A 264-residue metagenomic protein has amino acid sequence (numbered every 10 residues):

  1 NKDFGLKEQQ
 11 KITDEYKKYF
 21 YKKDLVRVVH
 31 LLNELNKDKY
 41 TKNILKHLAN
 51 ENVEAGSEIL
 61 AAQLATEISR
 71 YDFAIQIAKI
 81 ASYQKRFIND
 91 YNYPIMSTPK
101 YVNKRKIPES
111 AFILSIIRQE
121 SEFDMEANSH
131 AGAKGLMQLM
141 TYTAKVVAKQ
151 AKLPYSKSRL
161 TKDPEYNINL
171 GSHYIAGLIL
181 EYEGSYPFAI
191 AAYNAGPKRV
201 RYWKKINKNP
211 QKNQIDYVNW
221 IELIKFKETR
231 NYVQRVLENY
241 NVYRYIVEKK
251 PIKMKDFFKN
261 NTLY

Functional and structural regions predicted by a protein language model:
N1-F20, V28, L35, Y40-Y264: Catalytic glycan-binding domains that act on GlcNAc-containing polysaccharides
